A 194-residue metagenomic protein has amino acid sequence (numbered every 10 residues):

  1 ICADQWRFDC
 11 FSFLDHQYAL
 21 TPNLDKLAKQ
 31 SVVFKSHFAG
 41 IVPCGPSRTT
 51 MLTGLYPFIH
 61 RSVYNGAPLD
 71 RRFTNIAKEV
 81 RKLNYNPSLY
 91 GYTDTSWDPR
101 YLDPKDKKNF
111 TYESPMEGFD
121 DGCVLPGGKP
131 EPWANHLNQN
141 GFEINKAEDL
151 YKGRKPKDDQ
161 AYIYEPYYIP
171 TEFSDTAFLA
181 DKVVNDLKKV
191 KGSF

Functional and structural regions predicted by a protein language model:
I1-F194: Formylglycine-dependent sulfatase
